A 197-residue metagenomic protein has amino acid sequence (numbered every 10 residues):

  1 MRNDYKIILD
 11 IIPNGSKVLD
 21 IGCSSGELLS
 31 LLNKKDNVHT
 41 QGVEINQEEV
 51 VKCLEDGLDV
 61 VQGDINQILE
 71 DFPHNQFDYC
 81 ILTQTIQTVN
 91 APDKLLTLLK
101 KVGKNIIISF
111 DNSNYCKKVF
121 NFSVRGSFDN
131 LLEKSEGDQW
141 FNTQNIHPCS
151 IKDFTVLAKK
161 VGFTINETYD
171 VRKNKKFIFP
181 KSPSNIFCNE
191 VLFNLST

Functional and structural regions predicted by a protein language model:
M1-G15: Conserved alpha-helix/loop element of class I SAM-dependent methyltransferases that forms part of the SAM/SAH-binding
G22-S24: Class I SAM-dependent methyltransferase "Motif I" SAM/SAH-binding loop
E27, L31-I68: Class I SAM-dependent methyltransferase SAM/SAH-binding core
I68-H74: Short conserved loop adjoining the S-adenosyl-L-methionine
I81: A conserved beta-strand element that flanks and buttresses the S-adenosyl-L-methionine
Q84-T88: Short catalytic micro-motifs in class I SAM-dependent methyltransferases
N90-K101, N105-T197: S-adenosyl-L-methionine-dependent methyltransferase catalytic module, highlighting the catalytic core
